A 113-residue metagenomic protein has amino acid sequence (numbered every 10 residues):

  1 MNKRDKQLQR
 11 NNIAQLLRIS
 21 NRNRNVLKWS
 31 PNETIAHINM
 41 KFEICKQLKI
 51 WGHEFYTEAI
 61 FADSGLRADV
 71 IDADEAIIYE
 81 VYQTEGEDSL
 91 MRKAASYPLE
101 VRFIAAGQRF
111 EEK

Functional and structural regions predicted by a protein language model:
M1-K46: Interdomain/boundary linker segments immediately adjacent to catalytic/signaling cores
M1-K6, E54, D72-D74: Solvent-exposed, charged interface segments at domain starts and junctions
R22-N25, W51-T57, Y97-E100: Generic structural motif recognizing short loop/turn segments at the entrances and edges of beta-strands
E33, D63, Q83-T84: Short beta->alpha junction loops/turns
N39-K46, G52, E75-K113: Catalytic cores of nucleic-acid endonucleases
C45-S64, D69: A short acidic/basic microdomain associated with nuclease active sites
S64-E80: Short acidic loop-to-beta-strand element that houses the catalytic metal-binding Asp/Glu of nuclease active sites
